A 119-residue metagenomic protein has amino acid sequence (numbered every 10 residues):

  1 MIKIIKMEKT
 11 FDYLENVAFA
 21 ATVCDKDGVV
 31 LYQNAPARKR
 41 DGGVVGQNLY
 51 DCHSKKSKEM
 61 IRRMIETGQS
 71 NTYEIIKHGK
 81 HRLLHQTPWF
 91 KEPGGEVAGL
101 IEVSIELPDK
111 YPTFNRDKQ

Functional and structural regions predicted by a protein language model:
I2-Q33: Sensory modules in modular signal-transduction proteins
T22, R116-Q119: Non-catalytic regulatory/interaction regions at protein termini and inter-domain linkers
P36-D117: Sensory/regulatory domains in signal-transduction proteins
